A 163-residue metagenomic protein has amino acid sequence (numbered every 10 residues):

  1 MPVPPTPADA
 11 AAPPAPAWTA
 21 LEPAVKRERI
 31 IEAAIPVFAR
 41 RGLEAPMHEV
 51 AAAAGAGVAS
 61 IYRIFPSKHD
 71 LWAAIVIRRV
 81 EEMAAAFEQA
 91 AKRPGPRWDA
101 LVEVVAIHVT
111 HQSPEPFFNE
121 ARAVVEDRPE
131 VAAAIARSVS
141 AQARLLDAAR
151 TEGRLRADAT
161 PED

Functional and structural regions predicted by a protein language model:
M1-A11, A121-R128, T151: C-terminal regulatory/oligomerization modules of transcriptional regulators
M1-E44, H48-A53, D70-A73: Basic, helix-initiating cap at the start of DNA-binding domains
A24, E28, E32, P36 (+5 more regions): Generic detection of well-ordered alpha-helical segments
V37, H111-N119, A149: A short secondary-structure junction motif
P46, P116-A123, R154, D158-A159: Short, hydrophobic secondary-structure boundary micro-motifs
G55-F65: Short hydrophobic/aromatic patch on the recognition helix
A74, E81, A85-P114, D127: Hydrophobic alpha-helical connector segments
E81, E126-E162: Amphipathic alpha-helical packing segments from all-alpha helical-bundle domains
